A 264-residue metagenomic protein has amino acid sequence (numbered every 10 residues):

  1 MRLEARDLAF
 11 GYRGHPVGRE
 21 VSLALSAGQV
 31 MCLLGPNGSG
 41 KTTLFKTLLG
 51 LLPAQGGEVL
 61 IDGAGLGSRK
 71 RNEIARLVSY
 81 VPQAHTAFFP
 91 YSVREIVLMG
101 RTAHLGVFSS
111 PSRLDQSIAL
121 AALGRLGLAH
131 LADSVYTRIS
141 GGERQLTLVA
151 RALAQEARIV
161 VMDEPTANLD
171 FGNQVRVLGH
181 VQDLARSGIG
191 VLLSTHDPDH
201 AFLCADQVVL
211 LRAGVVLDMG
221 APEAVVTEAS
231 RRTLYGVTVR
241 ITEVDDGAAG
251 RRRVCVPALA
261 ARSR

Functional and structural regions predicted by a protein language model:
L3, G18-E20: Conserved structural motif at the start of ABC-family nucleotide-binding domains
L34-P36: The feature captures the beta-strand-to-loop junction immediately N-terminal to the Walker
L49: Helix-to-loop junction immediately C-terminal to a conserved catalytic motif
G57-G65, I74: Conserved ABC transporter NBD signature motif
V135-I139, E143: Conserved ABC ATPase signature
V160-D163: Catalytic Walker B motif of ABC-type/P-loop ATPase nucleotide-binding domains
Y235-R264: ABC ATPase nucleotide-binding domains
